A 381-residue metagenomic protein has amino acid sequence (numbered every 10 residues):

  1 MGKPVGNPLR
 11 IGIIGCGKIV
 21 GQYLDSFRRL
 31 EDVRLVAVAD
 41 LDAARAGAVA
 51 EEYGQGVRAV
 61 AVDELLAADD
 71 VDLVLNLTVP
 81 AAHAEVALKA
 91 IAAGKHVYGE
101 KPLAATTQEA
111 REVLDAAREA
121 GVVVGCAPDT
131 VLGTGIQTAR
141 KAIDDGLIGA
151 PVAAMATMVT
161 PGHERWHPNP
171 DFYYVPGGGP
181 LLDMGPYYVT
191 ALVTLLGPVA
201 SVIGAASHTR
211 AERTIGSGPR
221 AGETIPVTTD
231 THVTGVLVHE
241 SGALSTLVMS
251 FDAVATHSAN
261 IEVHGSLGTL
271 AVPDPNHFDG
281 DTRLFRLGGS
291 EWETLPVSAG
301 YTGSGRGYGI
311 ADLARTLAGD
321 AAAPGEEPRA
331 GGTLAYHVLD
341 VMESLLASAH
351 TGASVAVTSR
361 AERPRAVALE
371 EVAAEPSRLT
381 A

Functional and structural regions predicted by a protein language model:
M1-Y53, R378-T380: N-terminal Rossmann-like dinucleotide-binding module
G2-K3, T190-D279, G309-P324, L345 (+1 more regions): Contiguous beta-strand/loop segments that form the cofactor/metal-binding neighborhood of enzyme cores
V33-A37, E293-V297, T316-H337: Glycine- and charged-residue-rich phosphate/anionic-cofactor binding loop of Rossmann-like
Q55-V62: Conserved SAM-binding strand-loop segment of SAM-dependent methyltransferases
L73, V79-V131, G146: Beta-strand-loop-alpha-helix segment that lines the small-molecule cofactor/substrate pocket of alpha/beta enzymes
G99, V124-C126, M155, L247 (+1 more regions): Hydrophobic residues in well-ordered beta-strands that form the structural core
T130-P226, G352: Predominantly a Rossmann-like dinucleotide-binding segment in NAD(P)-dependent oxidoreductases
A299-A311: Active-site loop of classical SDR/Rossmann-like NAD(P)-dependent oxidoreductases, centered on the catalytic Tyr-X3-Lys
